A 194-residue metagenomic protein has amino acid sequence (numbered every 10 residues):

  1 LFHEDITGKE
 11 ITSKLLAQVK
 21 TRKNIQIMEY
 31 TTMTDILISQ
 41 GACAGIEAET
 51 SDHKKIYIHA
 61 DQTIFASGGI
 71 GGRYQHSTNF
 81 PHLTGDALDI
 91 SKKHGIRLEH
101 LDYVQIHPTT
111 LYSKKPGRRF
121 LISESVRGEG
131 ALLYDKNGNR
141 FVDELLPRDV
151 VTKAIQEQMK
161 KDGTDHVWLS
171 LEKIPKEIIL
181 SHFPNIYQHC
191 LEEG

Functional and structural regions predicted by a protein language model:
L1-K54, H59-Q62, A66, T110-S113 (+1 more regions): Conserved redox-cofactor binding core of oxidoreductases
L1-S13, G71-Q75, V167-I174: Helix-loop-beta segment of a Rossmann-like dinucleotide-binding subdomain
T7, I11-K14, E29-T32, A42 (+9 more regions): General structural feature for long, well-ordered alpha-helical segments within catalytic domains of soluble enzymes
L16, G71, L88-K92: Short, well-ordered alpha-helical packing segments
T34, I70-G72, Q105: Glycine-rich nucleotide phosphate-binding loop and flanking beta-alpha elements of Rossmann-like dinucleotide-binding
Y57-T84: Catalytic-site beta-strand/loop segments enriched in glycine and acidic/polar residues
N79-K92, L98: Thiamine diphosphate
I90, I96-G194: An anion/pyrophosphate-binding glycine-rich loop and adjacent beta-alpha core in soluble alpha-beta enzymes
